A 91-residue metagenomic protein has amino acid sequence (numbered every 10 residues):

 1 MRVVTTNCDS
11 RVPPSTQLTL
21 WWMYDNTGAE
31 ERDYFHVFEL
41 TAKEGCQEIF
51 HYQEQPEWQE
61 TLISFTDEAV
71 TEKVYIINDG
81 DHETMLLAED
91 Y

Functional and structural regions predicted by a protein language model:
M1-S64: N-terminal "domain-start" segment
Q55-Y91: Short, compact, well-ordered microdomains
